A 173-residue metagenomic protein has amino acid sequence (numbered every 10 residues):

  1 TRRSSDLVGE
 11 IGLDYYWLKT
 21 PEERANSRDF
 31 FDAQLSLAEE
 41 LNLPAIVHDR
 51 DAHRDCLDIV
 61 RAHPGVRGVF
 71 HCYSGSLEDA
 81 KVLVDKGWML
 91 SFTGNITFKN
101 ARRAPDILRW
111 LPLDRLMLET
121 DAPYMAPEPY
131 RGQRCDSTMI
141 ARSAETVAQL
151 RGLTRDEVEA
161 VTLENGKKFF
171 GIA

Functional and structural regions predicted by a protein language model:
T1-S4: Short, small-residue-biased leader/transition segments that mark boundaries at the very start of proteins
E10, A38, H71, L83 (+3 more regions): Divalent metal-coordination and catalytic microenvironments
G12-D14, M89, T97, P123 (+1 more regions): Catalytic metal-binding/acid-base residues of hydrolase active sites
D14-P21, M125-Y130: A short acidic, helix-capping loop that chelates divalent metal ions and anchors anionic groups
P21-D32, R50, R134-A141, D156 (+1 more regions): Non-membrane alpha-helical structural segments and their capping/turn regions in soluble enzymes
R24-M117: Catalytic pocket-lining loop regions of alpha/beta-barrel enzymes, especially the amidohydrolase/enolase/GH5 lineages
L37, M139-A173: Mid-to-C-terminal alpha-helical segments outside catalytic/metal-binding sites
D114-D136: Short acidic/histidine-rich active-site segments
